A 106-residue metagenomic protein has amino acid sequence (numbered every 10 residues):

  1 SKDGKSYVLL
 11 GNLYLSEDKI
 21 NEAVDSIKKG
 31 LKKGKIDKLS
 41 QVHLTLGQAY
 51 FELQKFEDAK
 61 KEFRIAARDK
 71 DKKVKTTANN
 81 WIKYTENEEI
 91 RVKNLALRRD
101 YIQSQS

Functional and structural regions predicted by a protein language model:
L9, T45, N80-W81: "A position-specific structural signal for the A-helix of alpha-solenoid helical repeats
K60-S106: Terminal, low-structured helical/coil segments at or just beyond the last alpha-helical repeat
